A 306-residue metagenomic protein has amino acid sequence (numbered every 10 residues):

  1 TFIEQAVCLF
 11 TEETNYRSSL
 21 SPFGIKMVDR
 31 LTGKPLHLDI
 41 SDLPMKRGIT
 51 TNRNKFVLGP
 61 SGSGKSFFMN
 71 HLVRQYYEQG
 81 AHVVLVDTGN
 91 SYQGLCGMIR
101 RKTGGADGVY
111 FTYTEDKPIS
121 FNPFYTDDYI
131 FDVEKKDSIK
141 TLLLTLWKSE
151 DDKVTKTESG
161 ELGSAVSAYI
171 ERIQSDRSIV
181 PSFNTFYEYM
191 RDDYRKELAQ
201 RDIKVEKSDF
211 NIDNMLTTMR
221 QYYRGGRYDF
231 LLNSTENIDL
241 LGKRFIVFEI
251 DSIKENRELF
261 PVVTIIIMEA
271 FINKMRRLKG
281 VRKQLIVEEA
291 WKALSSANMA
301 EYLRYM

Functional and structural regions predicted by a protein language model:
T1-N54: Basic- and hydrophobic-enriched, low-structure N-terminal and domain-boundary segments that flank ATP-binding catalytic
T11-K26, V205-A270, A300-E301: Flexible, glycine/threonine-enriched loop-and-boundary segments that flank and lead into catalytic domains of large
K34-L36, P44-R47, G64-K65, Y76-E78 (+7 more regions): Flexible loop/turn segments at secondary-structure boundaries
D42-R74, V84-V86, N90-Y92, F111-K117 (+1 more regions): Conserved P-loop NTPase motor cores
P60-S63, H71-Q79, T88-K102, L142-S149 (+8 more regions): Generic, well-ordered alpha-helical scaffold segments in large soluble proteins
A81, N90-T126: P-loop NTPase switch/communication element
E115-D229: Helical/strand "switch-coupling" subdomains that flank nucleotide/phosphate-binding cores, especially in P-loop NTPases
L162, F248, M306: Hydrophobic, well-ordered secondary-structure elements that form the walls of internal hydrophobic environments
